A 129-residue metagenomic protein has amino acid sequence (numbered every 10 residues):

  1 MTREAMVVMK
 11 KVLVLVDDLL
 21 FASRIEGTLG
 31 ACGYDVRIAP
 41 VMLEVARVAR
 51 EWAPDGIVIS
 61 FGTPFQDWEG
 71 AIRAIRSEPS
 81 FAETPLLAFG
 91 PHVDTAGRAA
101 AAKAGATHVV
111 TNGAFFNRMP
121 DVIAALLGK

Functional and structural regions predicted by a protein language model:
K10-L19: Conserved acidic segment of CheY-like receiver
Y34-P40: Short hydrophobic/Thr-rich beta-strand motif most characteristic of the beta2 strand and flanking loop of CheY-like
V41-G56: Acidic, metal-coordinating helix/loop segments flanking the phosphotransfer/catalytic sites of two-component signaling
I59-I75: Conserved phosphotransfer microenvironments
S80-P85: His-Asp phosphorelay/catalytic-motif detector in bacterial-type signaling
V93-H108: Alpha4 helix (beta4-alpha4-beta5 surface) of REC/receiver domains from two-component response regulators
G105-P120: Output/docking surface of receiver
